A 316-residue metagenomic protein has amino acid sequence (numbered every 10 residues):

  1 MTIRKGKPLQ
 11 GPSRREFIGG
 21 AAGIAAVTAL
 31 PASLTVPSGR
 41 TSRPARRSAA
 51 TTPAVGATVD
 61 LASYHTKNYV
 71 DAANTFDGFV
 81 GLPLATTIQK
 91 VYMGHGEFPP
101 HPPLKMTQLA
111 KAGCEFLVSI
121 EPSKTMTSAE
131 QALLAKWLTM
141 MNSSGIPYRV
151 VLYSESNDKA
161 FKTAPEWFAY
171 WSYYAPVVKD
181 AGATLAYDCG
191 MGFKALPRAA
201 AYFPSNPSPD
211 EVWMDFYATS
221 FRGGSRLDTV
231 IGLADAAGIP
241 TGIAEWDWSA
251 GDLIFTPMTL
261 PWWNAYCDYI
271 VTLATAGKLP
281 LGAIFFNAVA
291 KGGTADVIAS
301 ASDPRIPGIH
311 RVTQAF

Functional and structural regions predicted by a protein language model:
M1-S13, A25-T28, S38-R40: N-terminal secretory signal peptides
R14-A21: N-terminal export leaders
P31-A54: C-terminal segment of N-terminal export signals and the immediately downstream linker at the start of the mature
Y64-M140: N-terminal carbohydrate-binding/catalytic regions of secreted carbohydrate-active enzymes
S143-A164: Active-site groove signature of glycoside hydrolases
K179-P197, G242-G251, F285: Aromatic-lined carbohydrate-recognition surfaces of secreted/lumenal glycan-active proteins
A199-R222: Aromatic- and acid-rich polysaccharide-binding/catalytic face of secreted or lumenal carbohydrate-active enzymes
D252-F316: Substrate-binding cleft of secreted/luminal carbohydrate-active enzymes
